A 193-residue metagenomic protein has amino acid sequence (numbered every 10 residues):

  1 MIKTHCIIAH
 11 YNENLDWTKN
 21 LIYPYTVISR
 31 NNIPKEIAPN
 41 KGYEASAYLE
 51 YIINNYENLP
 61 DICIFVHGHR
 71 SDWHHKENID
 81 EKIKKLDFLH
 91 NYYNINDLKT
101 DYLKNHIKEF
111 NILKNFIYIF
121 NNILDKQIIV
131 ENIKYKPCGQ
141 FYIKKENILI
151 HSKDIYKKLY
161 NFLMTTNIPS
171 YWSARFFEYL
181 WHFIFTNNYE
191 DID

Functional and structural regions predicted by a protein language model:
M1-D193: ER/Golgi luminal nucleotide-sugar-dependent glycosyltransferases, focusing on the catalytic module
